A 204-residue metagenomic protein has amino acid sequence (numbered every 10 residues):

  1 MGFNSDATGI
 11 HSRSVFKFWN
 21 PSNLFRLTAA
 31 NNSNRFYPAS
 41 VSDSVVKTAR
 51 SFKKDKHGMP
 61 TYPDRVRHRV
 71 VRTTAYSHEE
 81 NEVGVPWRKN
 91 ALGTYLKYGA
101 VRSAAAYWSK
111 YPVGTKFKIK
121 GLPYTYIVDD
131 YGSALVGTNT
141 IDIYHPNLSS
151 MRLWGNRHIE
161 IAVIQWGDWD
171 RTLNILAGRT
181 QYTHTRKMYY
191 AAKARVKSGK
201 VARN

Functional and structural regions predicted by a protein language model:
M1-N204: Solvent-exposed, well-ordered loop and adjacent helix/strand elements within mature globular domains that form
